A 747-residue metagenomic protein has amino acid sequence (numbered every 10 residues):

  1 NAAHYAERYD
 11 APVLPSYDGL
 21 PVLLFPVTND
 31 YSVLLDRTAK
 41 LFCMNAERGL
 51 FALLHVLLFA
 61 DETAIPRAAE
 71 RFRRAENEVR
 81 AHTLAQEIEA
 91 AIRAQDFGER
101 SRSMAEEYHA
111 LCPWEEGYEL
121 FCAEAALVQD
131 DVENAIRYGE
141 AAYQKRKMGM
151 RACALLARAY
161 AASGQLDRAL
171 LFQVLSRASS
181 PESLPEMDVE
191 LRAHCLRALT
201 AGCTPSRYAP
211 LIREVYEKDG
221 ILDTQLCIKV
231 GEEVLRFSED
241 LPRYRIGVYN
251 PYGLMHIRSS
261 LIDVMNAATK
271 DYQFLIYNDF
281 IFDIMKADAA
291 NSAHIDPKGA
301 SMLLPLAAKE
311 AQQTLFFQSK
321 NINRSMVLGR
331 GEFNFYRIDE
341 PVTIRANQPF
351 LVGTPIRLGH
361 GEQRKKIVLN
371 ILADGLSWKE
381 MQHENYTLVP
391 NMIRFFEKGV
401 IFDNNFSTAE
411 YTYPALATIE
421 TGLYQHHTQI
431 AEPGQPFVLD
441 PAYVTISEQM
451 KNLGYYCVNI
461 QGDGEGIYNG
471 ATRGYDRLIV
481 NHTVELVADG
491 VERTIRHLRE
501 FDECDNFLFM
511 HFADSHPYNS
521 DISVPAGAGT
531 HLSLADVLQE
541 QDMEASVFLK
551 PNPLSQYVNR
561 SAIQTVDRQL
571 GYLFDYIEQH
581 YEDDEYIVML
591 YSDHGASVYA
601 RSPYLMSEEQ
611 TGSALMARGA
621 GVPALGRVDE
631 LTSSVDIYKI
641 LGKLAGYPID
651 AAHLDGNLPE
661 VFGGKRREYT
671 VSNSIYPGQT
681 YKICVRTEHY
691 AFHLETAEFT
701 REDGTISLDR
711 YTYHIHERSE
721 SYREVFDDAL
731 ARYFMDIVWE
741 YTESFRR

Functional and structural regions predicted by a protein language model:
P21, T28-L35, A39-E70, V79 (+4 more regions): Catalytic domains that recognize anionic headgroups
H82-E89, F121, L155: "A position-specific structural signal for the A-helix of alpha-solenoid helical repeats
E106, E140, V174-L175: Alpha-solenoid helical repeat scaffolds
P113-W114, K147, S180-P181: Short coil turns that delineate tetratricopeptide repeat
